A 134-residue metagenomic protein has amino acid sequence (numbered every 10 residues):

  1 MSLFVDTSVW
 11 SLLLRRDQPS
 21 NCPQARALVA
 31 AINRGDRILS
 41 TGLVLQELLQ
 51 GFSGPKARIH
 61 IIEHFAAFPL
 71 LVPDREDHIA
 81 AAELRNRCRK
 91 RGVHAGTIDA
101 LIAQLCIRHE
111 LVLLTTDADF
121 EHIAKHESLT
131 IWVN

Functional and structural regions predicted by a protein language model:
M1-S40, Q50-E63: Short, well-structured N-terminal submotif of metal-dependent ribonuclease cores
S2, A100-N134: Acidic, metal-binding active-site segment of PIN/NYN-like and related structure-specific nucleases
V5-D6, T41, H94-G96, D117 (+1 more regions): Histidine- and aromatic-rich ligand-binding microenvironments
W10, L45-L48, F120-E121: A generic structural signal for short hydrophobic patches within well-formed alpha-helices
A25, L45, R58-I61, H78-A81 (+1 more regions): A general structural signal for well-ordered alpha-helical segments in protein cores
L39, L71, W132: General small-molecule cofactor/ligand-binding pocket signal
P55-I59, C88-R89, T130-N134: Short, hinge-like loop/turn segments at secondary-structure boundaries
P69-T116: Active-site neighborhoods of divalent-metal-dependent phosphate/nucleic-acid chemistry enzymes
